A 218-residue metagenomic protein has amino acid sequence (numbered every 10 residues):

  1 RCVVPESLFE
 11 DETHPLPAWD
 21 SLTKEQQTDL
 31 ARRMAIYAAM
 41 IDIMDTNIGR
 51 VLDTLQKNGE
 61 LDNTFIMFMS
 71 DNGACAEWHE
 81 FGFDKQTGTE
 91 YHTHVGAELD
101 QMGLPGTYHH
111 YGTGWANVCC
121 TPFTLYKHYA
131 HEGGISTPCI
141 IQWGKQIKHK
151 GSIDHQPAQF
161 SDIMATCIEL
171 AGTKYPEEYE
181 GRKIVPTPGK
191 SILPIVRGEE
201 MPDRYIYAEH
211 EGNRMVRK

Functional and structural regions predicted by a protein language model:
R1-L22, C75-T137: Core domains of carbohydrate- and sulfate-ester-processing enzymes
T13-R33, Q142-K148: Short glycine/proline-rich turn/loop motifs
A31, A35-D42, D154-A158, P186: Soluble non-cytosolic domains of exported or imported proteins
Y37, I41-M44, I48-V51, L55 (+3 more regions): Beta-strand elements within well-structured catalytic alpha/beta cores of enzymes that handle phosphate/sulfate esters
T46-K57, V118-Y126: Flexible, glycine/threonine-enriched loop-and-boundary segments that flank and lead into catalytic domains of large
L61: Conserved H-loop
G73-F81, G198-D203: Secretory-pathway/luminal and periplasmic proteins that interact with or process carbohydrate-rich
P105-G134, Q146-Q156, F160-K218: C-terminal cap/loop subdomain of S1 sulfatases and analogous C-terminal strand-loop tails that border
